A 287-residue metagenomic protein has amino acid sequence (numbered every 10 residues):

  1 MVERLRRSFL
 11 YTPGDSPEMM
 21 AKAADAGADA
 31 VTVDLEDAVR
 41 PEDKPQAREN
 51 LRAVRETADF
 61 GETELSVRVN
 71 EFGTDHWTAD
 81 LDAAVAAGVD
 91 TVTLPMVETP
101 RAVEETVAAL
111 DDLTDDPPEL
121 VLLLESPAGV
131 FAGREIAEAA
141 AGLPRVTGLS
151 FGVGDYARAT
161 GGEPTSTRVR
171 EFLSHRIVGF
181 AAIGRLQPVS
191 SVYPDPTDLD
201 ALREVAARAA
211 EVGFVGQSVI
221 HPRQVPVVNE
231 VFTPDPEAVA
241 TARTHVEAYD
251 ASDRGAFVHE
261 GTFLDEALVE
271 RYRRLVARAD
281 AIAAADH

Functional and structural regions predicted by a protein language model:
M1-H287: Expand to "…catalyze enediolate/carbanion chemistry for C-C bond making/breaking, isomerization, decarboxylation
